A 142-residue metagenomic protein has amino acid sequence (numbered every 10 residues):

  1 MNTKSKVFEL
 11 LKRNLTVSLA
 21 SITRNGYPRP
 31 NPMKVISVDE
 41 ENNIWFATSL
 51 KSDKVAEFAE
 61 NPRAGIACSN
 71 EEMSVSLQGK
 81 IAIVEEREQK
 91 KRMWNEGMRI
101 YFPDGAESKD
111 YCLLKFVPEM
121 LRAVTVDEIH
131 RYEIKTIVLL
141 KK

Functional and structural regions predicted by a protein language model:
E9-T23, A64-I66: A short, Trp-centered hydrophobic/proline-enriched beta-strand micro-motif
S18, N43-W45, S76, R122: General beta-strand recognition
M33-K34: Conserved beta-strand in the GNAT
S37-E71: A short mixed-secondary-structure module that forms the rim of ligand-binding clefts
S76-K142: Charged, gly/pro-rich active-site loop segments
